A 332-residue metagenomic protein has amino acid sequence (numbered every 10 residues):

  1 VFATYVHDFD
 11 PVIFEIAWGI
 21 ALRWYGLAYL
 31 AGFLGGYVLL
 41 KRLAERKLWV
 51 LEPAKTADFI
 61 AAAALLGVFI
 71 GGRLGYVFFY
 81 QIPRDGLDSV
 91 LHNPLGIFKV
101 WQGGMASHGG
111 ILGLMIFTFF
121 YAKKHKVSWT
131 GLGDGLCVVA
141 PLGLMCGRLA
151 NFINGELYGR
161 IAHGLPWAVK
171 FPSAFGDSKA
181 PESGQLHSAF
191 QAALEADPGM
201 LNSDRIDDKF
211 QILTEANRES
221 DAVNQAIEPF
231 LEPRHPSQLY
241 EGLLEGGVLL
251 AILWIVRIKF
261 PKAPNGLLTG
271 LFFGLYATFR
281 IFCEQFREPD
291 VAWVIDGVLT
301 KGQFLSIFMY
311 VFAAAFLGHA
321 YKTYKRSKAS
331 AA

Functional and structural regions predicted by a protein language model:
V1-A332: Hydrophobic, membrane-interfacing alpha helices
